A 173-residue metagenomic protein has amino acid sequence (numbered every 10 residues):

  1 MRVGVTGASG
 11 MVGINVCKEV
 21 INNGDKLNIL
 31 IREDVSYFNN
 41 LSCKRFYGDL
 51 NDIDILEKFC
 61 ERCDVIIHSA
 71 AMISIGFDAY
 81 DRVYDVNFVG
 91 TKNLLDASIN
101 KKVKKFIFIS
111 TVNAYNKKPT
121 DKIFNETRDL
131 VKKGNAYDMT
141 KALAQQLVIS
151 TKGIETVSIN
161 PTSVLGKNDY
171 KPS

Functional and structural regions predicted by a protein language model:
V3-N23: N-terminal Rossmann NAD(P)H-binding glycine-rich loop of SDR-like oxidoreductase domains
T6, L30, I66-A70, F106-V112 (+1 more regions): SDR active-site strand-loop-helix element
L30-V35, L50: N-terminal Rossmann-fold cofactor-binding loop
Y47-V86, A97: NAD(P)H-binding glycine-rich loop region in Rossmannoid oxidoreductase-like domains and their noncatalytic homologs
N51, R82-N93, N135, M139-T140: Glycine-rich NAD(P)-binding loop of the Rossmann-fold in SDR/ketoreductase-type enzymes
N93-A136, V157: Conserved Rossmann-fold NAD(P)-dependent oxidoreductase catalytic core, especially the SDR/UDP-sugar
G134-N160: Active-site Tyr-X1-5-Lys
V157-S173: Flexible, glycine-rich beta-alpha linker
